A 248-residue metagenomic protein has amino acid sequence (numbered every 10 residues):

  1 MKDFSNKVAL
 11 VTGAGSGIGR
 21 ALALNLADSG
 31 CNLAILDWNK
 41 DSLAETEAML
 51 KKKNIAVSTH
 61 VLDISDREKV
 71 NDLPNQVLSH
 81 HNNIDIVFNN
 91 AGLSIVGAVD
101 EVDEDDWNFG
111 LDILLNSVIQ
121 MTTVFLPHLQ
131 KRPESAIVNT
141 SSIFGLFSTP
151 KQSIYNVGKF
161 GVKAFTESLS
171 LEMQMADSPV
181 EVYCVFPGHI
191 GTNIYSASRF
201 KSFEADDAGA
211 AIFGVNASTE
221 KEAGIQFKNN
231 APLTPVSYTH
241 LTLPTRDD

Functional and structural regions predicted by a protein language model:
V8, G15-S16: Conserved glycine-rich cofactor-binding loop
C31-E45: Conserved glycine-rich Rossmann-like NAD(P)H-binding loop of the short-chain dehydrogenase/reductase
K40-D41, V61-D72, E104: The beta1-alpha1 cofactor-binding region of Rossmann-like NAD(H)/NADP(H)-dependent oxidoreductases
A98-V99, D103-L111: Substrate-binding pocket helix/loop in short-chain dehydrogenase/reductase
T122, G158: Active-site helix of classical SDR
S142: Residue(s) in the substrate-gating loop at a strand-loop-helix junction that position the organic substrate next
M175-L241, R246: SDR active-site lid
